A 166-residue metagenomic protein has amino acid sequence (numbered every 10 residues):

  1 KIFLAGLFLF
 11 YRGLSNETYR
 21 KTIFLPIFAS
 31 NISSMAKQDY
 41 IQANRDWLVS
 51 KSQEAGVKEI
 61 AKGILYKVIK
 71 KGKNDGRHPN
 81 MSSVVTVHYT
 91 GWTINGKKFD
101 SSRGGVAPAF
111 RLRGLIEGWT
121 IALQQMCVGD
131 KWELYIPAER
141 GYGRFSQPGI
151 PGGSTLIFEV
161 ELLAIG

Functional and structural regions predicted by a protein language model:
K1-I2, T18-T22: Polybasic, lysine-rich low-complexity intrinsically disordered segments
F3-L4, L9-L14, L25: Short hydrophobic targeting helices and cationic amphipathic motifs that mediate membrane/organellar targeting
F24-G166: Cross-family detector of peptidyl-prolyl cis-trans isomerase
